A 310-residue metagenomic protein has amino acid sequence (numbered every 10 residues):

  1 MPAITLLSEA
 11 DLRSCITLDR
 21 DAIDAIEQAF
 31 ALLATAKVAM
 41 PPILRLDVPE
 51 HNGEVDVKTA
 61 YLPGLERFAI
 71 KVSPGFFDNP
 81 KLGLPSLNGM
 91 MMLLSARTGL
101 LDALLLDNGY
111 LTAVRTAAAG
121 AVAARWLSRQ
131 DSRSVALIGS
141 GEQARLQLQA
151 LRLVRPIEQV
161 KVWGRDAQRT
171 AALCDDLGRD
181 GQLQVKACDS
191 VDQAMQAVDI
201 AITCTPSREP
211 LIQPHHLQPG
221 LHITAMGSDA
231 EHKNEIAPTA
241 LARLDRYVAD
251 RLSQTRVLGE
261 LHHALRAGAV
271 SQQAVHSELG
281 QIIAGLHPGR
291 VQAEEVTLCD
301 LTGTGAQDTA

Functional and structural regions predicted by a protein language model:
M1-A113, A119-A121, S128-D131, S277: N-terminal ligand-binding/catalytic initiation module
D11-R13, H232-A310: Adenosine-phosphate binding glycine-rich loop
L127-S134, P156, Q218-P219: Short helix-loop-beta connector
V135-A136, T297: Conserved beta-strand elements of the Class I
S140-G141: Glycine-rich Rossmann-fold phosphate-binding loop(s) that bind the pyrophosphate of adenine dinucleotide cofactors
A144-R145: N-terminal Rossmann-fold NAD(P) dinucleotide-binding loop
L153-D180: NAD(P)-binding Rossmann-fold cofactor-contacting core
Q182-A264, A269: Rossmann-like adenosine-cofactor binding region
